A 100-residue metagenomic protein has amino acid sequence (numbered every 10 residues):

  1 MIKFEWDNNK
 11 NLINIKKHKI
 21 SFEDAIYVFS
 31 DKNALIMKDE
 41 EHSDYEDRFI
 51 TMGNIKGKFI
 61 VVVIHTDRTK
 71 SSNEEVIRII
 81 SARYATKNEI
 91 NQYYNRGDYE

Functional and structural regions predicted by a protein language model:
M1-E100: Ribonuclease/tRNase effector modules and their secretory precursors
